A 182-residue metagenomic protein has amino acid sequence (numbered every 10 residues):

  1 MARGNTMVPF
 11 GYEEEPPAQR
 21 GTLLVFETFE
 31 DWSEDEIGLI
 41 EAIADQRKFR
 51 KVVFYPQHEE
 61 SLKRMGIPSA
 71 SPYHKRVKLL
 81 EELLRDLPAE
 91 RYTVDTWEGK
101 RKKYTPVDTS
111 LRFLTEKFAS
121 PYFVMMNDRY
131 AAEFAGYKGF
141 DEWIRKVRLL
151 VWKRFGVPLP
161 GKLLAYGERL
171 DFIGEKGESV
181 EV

Functional and structural regions predicted by a protein language model:
M1-V182: Nucleotidyltransferase catalytic core that binds NTPs
